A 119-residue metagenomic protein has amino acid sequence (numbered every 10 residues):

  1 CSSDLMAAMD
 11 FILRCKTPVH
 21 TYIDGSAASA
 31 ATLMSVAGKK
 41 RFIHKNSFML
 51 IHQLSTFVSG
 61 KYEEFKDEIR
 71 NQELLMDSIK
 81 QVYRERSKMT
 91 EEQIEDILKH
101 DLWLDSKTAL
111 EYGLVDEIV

Functional and structural regions predicted by a protein language model:
C1-S2: Short, small-residue-biased leader/transition segments that mark boundaries at the very start of proteins
L5-M6, T32: Conserved strand-to-helix beginnings and helix N-cap segments that scaffold or border functional pockets
A7-P18: Catalytic-core regions built around general acid/base machinery
V19-I23, F42-H44: Short hydrophobic alpha-helical runs that function as membrane-insertion/retention elements
Y22-A28, I97-D101: Glycine-rich beta-to-alpha transition loops that act as phosphate-gripper elements at the mouths of alpha/beta enzyme
A31-K40, K45, D105-L114: Active-site-proximal glycine-rich helix-loop-beta segment
F42-F57: Mobile beta-alpha loop/short-helix "lid" or hinge segments that flank ligand
V58-V119: Charged, glycine-interspersed solvent-exposed loop segments at helix/strand-loop junctions that cap or gate access
